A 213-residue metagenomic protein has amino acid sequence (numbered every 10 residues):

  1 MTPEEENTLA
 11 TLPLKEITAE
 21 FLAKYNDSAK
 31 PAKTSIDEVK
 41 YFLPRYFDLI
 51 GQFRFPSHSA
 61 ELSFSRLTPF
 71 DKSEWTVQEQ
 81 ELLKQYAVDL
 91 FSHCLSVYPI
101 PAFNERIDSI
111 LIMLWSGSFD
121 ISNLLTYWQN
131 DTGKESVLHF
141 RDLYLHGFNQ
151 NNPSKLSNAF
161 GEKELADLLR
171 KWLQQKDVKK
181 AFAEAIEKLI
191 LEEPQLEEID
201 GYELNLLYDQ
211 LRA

Functional and structural regions predicted by a protein language model:
M1-I36, K40, T76, E193: Long, low-complexity, highly charged intrinsically disordered regions
P3, E16, V77, A159 (+2 more regions): Low-complexity, intrinsically disordered regions enriched in charged/polar residues
N26, K30-S35, V39-L173: Eukaryote-skewed repeat-based solenoidal scaffolds used as protein-protein interaction platforms, primarily
V178-A213: Eukaryotic acidic, Ser/Thr-rich intrinsically disordered low-complexity regions
